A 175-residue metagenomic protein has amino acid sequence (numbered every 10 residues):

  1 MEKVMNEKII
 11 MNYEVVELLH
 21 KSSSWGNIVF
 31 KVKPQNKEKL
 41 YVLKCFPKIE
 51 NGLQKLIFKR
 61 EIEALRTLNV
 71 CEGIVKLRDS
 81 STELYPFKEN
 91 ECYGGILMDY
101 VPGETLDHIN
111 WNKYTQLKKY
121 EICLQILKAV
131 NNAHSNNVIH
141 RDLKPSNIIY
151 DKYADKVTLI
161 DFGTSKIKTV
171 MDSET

Functional and structural regions predicted by a protein language model:
F30-F58: ATP-binding glycine-rich loop module of kinase domains
L56-T67: AlphaC helix of the eukaryotic protein kinase fold
V70-Y85: Conserved HxN/HPN-centered segment at the entrance to the catalytic loop of eukaryotic protein kinase-like domains
E89-E104: Conserved short submotifs of the Hanks-type protein kinase catalytic core that shape the nucleotide-binding pocket
T105-T115: AlphaC helix of the protein kinase catalytic domain
I122-C123: Activation segment signature within eukaryotic-like protein kinase domains
H134-Y150: Catalytic-loop of the protein kinase fold
